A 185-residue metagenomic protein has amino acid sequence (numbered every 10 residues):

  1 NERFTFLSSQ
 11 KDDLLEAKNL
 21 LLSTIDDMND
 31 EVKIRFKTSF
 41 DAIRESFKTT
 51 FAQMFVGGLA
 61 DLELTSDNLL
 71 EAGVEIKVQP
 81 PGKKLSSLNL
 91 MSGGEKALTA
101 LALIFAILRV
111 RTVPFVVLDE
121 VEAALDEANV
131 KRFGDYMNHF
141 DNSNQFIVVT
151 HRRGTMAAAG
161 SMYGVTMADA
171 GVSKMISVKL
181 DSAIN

Functional and structural regions predicted by a protein language model:
N1-N185: Terminal ABC-like ATPase head and other globular end-domains that cap long coiled-coil arms in SMC/Rad50/SbcC-family
